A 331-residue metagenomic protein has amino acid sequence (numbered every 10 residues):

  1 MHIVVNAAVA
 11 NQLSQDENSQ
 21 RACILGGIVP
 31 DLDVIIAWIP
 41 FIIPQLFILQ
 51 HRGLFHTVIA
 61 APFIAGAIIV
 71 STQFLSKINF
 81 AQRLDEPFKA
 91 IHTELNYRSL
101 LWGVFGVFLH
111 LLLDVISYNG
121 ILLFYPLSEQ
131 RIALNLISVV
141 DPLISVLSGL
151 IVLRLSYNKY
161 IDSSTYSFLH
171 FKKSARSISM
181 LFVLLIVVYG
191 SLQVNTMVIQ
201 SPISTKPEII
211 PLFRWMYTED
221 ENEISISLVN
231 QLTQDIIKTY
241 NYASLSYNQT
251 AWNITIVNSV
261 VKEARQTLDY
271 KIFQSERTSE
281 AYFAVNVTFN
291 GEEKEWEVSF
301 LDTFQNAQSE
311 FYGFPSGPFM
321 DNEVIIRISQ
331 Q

Functional and structural regions predicted by a protein language model:
M1-I209, D220, S299: N-terminal membrane-targeting hydrophobic helices
K206-Q331: Extracytosolic and intramembrane catalytic regions of membrane-associated proteins in envelope/secretory systems
